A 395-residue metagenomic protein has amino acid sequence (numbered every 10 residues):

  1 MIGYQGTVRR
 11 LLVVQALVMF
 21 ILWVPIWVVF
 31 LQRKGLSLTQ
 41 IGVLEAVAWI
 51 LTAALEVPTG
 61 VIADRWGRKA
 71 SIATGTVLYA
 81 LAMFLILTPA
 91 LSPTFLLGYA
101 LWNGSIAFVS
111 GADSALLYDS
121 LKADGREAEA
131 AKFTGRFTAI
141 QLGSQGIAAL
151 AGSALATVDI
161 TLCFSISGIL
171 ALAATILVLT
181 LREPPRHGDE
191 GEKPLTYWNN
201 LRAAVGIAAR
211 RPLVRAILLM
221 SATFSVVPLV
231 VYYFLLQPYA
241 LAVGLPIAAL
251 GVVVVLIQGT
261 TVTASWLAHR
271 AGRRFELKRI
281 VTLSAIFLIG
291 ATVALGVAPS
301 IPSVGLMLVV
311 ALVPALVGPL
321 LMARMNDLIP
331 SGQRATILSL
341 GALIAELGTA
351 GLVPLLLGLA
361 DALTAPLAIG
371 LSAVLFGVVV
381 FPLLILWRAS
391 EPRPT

Functional and structural regions predicted by a protein language model:
M1-A54, R211-I257: Helix-loop boundary and gating motifs at the non-cytosolic
M1-Q5, R182-L219: Juxtamembrane intracellular "pre-TM" segments in multi-pass secondary transporters
R33, I86, Q145-I166, L241-G244 (+3 more regions): Transmembrane alpha-helix termini and helix-breaking/packing motifs in multi-pass membrane transporters
A54-G67, A156, T263-L277, A360-D361: Helix-to-loop junctions at the C-terminal end of transmembrane segments in multipass secondary transporters
V77-L91, I286-P299: C-terminal ends and interior cores of transmembrane alpha-helices in multi-pass membrane transporters/permeases
Y99-L142: Cytoplasmic helix-loop-helix junction between adjacent transmembrane helices in 12-TM secondary transporters
I160-L195, L384-T395: Helix-loop junctions on the cytosolic side of multi-pass membrane transporters, especially the intracellular loop
K278-L321: C-terminal transmembrane helical hairpin of 12-TM major facilitator-type secondary transporters
